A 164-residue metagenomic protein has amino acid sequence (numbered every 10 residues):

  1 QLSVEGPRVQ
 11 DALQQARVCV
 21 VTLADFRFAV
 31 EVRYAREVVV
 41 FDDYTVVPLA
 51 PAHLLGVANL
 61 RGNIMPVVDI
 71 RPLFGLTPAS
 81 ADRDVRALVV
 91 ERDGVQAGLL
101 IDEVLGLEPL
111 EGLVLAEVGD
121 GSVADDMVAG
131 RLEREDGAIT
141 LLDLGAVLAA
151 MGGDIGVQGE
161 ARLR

Functional and structural regions predicted by a protein language model:
Q1-R164: An acidic, low-aromatic, low-complexity terminal/linker signal
